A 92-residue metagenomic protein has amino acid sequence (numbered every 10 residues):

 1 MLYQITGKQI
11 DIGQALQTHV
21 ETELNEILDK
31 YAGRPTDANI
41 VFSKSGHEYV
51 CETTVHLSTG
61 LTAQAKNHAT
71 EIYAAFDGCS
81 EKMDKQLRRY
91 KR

Functional and structural regions predicted by a protein language model:
M1-R92: N-terminal, polar/charged subdomain of small-to-medium soluble alpha/beta proteins
